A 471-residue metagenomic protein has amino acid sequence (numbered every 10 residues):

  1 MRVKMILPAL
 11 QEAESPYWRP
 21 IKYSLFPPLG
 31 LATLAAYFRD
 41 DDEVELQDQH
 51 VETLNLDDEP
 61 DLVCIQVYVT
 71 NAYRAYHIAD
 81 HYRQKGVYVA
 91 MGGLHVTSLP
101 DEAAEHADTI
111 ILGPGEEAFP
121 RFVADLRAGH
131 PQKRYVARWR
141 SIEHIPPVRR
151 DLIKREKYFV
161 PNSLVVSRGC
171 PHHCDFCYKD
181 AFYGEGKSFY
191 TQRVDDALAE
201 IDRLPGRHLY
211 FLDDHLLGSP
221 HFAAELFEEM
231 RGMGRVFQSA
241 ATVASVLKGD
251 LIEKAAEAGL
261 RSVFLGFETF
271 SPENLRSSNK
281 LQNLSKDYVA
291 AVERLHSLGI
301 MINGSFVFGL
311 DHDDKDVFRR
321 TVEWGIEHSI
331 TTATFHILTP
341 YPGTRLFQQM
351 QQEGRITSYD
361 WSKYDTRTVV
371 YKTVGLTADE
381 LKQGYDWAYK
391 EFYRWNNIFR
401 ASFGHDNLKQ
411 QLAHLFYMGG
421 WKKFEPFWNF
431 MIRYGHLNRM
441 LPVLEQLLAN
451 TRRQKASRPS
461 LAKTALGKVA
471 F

Functional and structural regions predicted by a protein language model:
M1-L204: Acidic, low-complexity intrinsically disordered segments
R2-P8, E12, D40-L46, K154-E156 (+2 more regions): Radical SAM enzyme core and accessory elements
P8, Q49, L94, D214 (+2 more regions): Cofactor-binding loop segments of dinucleotide-utilizing enzymes, especially the Rossmann-like FAD- and NAD(P)+-binding
P8-E14, D101-E102, H221, E273-S278 (+3 more regions): Flexible glycine/acidic-rich beta-alpha junction loops that bind and position SAM and/or redox cofactors in anaerobic
N55, P60-V69, F222-M230, G234 (+2 more regions): Short, electropositive alpha-helical surface patch
A90, I111, Q238-A240, N303 (+1 more regions): Structural detector of well-ordered beta-strand residues that form the stable sheet scaffold of enzyme domains
E102-P120, K254-V263, R320-F335: Structural recognition of alpha->loop->beta junctions
P146-N303, L310, D316, E323: Radical SAM [4Fe-4S] cluster-binding motif and immediate context
